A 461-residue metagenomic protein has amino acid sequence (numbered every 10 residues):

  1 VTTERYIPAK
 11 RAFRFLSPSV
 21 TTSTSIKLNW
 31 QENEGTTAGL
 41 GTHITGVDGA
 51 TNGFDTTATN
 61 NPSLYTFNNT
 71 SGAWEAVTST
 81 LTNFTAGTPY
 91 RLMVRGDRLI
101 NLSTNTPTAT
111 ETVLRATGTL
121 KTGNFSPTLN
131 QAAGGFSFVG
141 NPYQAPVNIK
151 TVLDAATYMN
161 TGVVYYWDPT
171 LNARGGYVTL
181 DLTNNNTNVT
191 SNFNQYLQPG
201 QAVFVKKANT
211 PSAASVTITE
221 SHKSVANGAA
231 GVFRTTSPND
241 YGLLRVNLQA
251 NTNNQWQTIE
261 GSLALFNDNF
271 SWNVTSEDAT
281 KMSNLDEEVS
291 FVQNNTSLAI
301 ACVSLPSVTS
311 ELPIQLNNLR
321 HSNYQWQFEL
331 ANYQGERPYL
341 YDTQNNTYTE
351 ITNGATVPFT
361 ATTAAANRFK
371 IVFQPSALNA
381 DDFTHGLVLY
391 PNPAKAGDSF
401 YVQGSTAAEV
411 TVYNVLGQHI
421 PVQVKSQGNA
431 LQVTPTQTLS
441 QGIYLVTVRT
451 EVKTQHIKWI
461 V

Functional and structural regions predicted by a protein language model:
V1-N69: Acidic, glycine-rich segments characteristic of secretory precursors and extracytoplasmic regions
K10, T70-L431, S440-Q441, H456: Compositionally biased Ser/Thr/Gly- and acidic/asparagine-rich, proline-interspersed low-complexity stretches
I44-V47, G386, R449, H456: Serine/threonine-rich, low-complexity intrinsically disordered segments
T56-A58, W74-T78, K453, K458-V461: Short, intrinsically disordered, charge-balanced linker/junction segments flanking boundaries in proteins
L439-V461: C-terminal tail/sorting-segment detector
